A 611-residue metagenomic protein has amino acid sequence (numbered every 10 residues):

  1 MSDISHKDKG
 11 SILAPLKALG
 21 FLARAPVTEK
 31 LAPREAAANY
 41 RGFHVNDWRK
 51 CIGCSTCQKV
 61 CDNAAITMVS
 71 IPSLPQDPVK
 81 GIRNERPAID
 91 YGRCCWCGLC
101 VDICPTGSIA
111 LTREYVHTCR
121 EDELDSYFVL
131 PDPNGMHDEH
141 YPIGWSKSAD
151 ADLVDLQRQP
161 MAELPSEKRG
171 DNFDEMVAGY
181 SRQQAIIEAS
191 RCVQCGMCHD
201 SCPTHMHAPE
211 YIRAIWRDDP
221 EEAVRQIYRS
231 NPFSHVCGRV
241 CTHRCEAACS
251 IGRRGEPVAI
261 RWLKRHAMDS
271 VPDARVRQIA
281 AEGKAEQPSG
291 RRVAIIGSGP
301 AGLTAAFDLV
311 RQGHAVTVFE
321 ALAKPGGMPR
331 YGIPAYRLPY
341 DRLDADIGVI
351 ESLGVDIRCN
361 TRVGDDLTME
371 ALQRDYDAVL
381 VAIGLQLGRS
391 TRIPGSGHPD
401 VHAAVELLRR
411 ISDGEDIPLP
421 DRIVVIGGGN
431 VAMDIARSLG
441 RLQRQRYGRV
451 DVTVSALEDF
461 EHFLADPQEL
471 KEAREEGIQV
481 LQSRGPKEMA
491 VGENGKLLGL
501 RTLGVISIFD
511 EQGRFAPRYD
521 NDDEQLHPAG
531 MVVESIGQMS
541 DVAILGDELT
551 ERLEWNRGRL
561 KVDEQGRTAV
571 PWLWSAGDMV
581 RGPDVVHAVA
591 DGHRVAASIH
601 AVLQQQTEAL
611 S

Functional and structural regions predicted by a protein language model:
M1-G81, R86, G107-A110, Y115-Q287 (+11 more regions): Ferredoxin-type iron-sulfur electron-transfer modules and their immediate structural context
C94, P232, G299-P300, K324 (+2 more regions): Residue-level detector of alpha-helix initiation sites
L130, A315-V318, L322-L353, I357 (+3 more regions): Rossmann-like dinucleotide-binding cores of NAD(P)H-dependent redox enzymes
A267-E286, A345-D365, G388-Q445, W555-Q565 (+1 more regions): Glycine-rich dinucleotide-binding loop and its adjacent helix/turn
R292-T317, A432-G440: N-terminal Rossmann-like FAD-binding beta1-loop-alpha1 element of flavoenzymes
V293-I295, V316, I423, V452 (+1 more regions): Conserved hydrophobic helix-helix packing surfaces used for dimerization/oligomerization
C359-E370, S483-G495: A conserved short coil-to-beta-strand element within the FAD-binding core of flavoproteins
G397-I423, E493, D510-P583: FAD-site-proximal beta/loop scaffold in flavoenzymes
